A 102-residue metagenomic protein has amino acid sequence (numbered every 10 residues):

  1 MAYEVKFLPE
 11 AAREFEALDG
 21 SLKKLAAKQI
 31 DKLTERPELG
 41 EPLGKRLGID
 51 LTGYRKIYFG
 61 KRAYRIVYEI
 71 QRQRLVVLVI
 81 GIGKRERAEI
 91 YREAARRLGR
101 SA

Functional and structural regions predicted by a protein language model:
M1, L43, G53, Y64-I66: Residue-level marker for the onset of beta-strands and adjacent loop->beta junctions in well-ordered domains
M1-Q29: Arg/Lys-rich, positively charged N-terminal/basic patches that mediate binding to nucleic acids
A2, Y54, R74-V76: A generic structural signal for beta-strand entry/edge sites
A12, G40, G48, Y64 (+1 more regions): Alpha-helix N-cap/helix-start and coil->helix boundary motif
A17, K24, F59-R65, E69-A102: Enriched for short, Lys/Arg-rich terminal
G20, K32-E35, R100: Short, intrinsically disordered, mixed-charge
D31-Y58: A short, surface-exposed loop/turn module that caps and links secondary-structure elements
